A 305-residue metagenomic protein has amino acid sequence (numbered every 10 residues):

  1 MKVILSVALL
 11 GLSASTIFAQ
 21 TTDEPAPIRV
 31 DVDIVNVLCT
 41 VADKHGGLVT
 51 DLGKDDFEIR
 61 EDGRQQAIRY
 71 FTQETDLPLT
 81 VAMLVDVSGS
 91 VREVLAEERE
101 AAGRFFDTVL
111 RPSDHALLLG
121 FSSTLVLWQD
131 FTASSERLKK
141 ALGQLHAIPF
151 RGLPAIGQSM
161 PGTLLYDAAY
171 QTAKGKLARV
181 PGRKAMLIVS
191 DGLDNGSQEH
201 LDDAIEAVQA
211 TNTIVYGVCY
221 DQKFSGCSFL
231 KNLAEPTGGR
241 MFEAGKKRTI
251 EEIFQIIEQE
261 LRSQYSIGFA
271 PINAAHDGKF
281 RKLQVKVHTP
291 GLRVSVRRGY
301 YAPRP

Functional and structural regions predicted by a protein language model:
K2-T16: Bacterial N-terminal signal peptides
F18-P305: Scaffold/interface architecture of coatomer-like assemblies
